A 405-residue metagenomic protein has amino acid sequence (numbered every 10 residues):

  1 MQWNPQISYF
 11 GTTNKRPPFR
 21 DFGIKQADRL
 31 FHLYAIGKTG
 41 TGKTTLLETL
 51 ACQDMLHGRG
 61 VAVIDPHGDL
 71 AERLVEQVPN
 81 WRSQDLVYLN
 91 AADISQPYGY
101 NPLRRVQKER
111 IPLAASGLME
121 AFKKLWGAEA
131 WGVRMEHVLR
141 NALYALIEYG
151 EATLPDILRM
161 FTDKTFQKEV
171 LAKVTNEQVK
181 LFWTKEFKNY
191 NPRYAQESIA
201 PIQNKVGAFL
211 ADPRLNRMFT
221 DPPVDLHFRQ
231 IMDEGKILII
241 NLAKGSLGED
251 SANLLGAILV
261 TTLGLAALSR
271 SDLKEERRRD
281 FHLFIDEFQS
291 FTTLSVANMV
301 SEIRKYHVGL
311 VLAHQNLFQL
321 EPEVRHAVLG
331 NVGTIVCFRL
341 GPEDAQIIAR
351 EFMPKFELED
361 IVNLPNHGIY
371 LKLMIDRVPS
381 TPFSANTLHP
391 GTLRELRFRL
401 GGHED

Functional and structural regions predicted by a protein language model:
Q2-P18, Q26-T41, L46-V308, V324 (+2 more regions): P-loop NTPase motor domains
I24, A130, R134, N298-S301 (+1 more regions): P-loop NTPase motor core of the ASCE superfamily
P66, A313-Q319: Conserved H-loop
N90, H314, R339: Short beta->alpha connector loops at strand-helix junctions that form conserved, small/polar/Pro-enriched
K305-Q315, P342: Glycine-rich and small/hydrophobic secondary-structure elements
